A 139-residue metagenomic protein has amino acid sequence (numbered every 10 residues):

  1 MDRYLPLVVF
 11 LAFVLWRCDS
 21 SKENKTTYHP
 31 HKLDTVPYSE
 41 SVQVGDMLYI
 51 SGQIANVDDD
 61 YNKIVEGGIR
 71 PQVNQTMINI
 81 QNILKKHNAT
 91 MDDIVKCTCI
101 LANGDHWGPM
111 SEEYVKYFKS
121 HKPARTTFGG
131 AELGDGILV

Functional and structural regions predicted by a protein language model:
Y4-V95, L101-V139: N-terminal presequence-like segments and the immediate start of the first folded domain
